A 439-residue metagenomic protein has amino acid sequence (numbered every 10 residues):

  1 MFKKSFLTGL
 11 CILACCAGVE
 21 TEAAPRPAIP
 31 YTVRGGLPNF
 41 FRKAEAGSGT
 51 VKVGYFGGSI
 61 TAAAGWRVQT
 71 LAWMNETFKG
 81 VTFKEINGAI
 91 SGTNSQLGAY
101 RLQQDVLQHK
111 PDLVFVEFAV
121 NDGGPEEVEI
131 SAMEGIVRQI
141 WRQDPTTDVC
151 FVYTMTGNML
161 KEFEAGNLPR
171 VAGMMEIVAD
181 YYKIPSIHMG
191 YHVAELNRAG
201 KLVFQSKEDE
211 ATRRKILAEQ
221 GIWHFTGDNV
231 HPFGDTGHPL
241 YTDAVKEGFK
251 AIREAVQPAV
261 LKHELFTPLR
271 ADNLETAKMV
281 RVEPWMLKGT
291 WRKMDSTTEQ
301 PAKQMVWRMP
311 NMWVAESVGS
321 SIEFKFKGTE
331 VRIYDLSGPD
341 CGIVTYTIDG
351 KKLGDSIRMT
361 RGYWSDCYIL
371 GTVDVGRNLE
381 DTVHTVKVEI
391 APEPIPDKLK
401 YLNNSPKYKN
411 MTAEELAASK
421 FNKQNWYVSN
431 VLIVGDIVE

Functional and structural regions predicted by a protein language model:
M1-F56, I60-T61, R67, N75-V81 (+4 more regions): N-terminal secretory targeting modules
K52-F56, K84-A89, L113-F118, D148-Y153 (+1 more regions): Structural recognition of the beta-strand scaffold that forms the well-ordered cores of secreted hydrolase catalytic
G54, W66-V68, S95-S131: Oxyanion-hole/transition-state-stabilizing segment in secreted/luminal serine hydrolases and related acyltransferases
S59-A62, I90-S95, A119-P125, T147 (+2 more regions): Solvent-exposed loop/turn segments at secondary-structure junctions within structured extracellular/periplasmic domains
A64-V68, L97-Y100, P125-I130, K161-A165 (+4 more regions): Short, solvent-exposed loop/turn and secondary-structure capping segments
E129-I136, L168-A172: Charged helix-capping and loop-helix junction motifs
W141-G173: Active-site segments of SGNH/GDSL-like serine hydrolases that catalyze O-acetyl group transfer/hydrolysis on lipids
V149-Y153, P169-W223, P239-I252: Extracellular serine-dependent O-acyl
